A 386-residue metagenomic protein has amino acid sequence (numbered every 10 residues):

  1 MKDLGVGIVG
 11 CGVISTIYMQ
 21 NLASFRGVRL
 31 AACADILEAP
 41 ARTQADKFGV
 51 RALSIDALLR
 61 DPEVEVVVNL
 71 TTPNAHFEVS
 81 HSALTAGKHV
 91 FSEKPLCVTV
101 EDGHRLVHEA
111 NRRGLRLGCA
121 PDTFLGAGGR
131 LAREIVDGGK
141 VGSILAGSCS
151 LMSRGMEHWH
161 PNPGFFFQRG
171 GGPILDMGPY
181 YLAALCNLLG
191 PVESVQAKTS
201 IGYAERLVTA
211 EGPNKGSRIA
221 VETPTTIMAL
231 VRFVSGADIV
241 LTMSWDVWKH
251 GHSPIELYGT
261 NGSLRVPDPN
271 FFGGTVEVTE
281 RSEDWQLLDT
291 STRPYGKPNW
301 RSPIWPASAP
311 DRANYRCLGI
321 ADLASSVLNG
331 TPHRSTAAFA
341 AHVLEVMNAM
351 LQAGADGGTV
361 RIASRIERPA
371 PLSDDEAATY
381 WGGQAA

Functional and structural regions predicted by a protein language model:
M1-F48: N-terminal Rossmann-like dinucleotide-binding module
G49-A57: Conserved SAM-binding strand-loop segment of SAM-dependent methyltransferases
S54, F91-S92, V98, L117-C119 (+3 more regions): Hydrophobic residues in well-ordered beta-strands that form the structural core
V66, T72-P73, F77-F124, G139: Beta-strand-loop-alpha-helix segment that lines the small-molecule cofactor/substrate pocket of alpha/beta enzymes
L115, G142-A146, Q352-A386: C-terminal capping/lid region of NAD(P)-dependent oxidoreductase domains
T123-A220, G357: Predominantly a Rossmann-like dinucleotide-binding segment in NAD(P)-dependent oxidoreductases
A204, V208-E222, M228, F233 (+3 more regions): C-terminal glycine/acidic-rich active-site capping loop/insertion
